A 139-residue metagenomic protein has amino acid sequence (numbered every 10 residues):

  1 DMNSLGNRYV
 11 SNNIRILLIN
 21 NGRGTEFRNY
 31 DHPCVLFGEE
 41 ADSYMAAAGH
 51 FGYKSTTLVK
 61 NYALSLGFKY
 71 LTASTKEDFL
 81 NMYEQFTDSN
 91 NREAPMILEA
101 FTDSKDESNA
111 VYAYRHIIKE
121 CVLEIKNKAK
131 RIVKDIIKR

Functional and structural regions predicted by a protein language model:
D1-R139: Thiamine diphosphate
